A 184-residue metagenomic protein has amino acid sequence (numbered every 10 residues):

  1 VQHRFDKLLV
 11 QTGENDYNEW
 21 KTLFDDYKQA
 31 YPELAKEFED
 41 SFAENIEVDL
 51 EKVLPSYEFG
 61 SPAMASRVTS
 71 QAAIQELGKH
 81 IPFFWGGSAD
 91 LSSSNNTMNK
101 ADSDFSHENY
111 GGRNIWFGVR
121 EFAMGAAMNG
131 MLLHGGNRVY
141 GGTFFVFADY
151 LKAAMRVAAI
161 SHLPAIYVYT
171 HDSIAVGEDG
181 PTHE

Functional and structural regions predicted by a protein language model:
V1-R120, G130: Conserved acidic/glycine
W116-E184: Conserved thiamine diphosphate
